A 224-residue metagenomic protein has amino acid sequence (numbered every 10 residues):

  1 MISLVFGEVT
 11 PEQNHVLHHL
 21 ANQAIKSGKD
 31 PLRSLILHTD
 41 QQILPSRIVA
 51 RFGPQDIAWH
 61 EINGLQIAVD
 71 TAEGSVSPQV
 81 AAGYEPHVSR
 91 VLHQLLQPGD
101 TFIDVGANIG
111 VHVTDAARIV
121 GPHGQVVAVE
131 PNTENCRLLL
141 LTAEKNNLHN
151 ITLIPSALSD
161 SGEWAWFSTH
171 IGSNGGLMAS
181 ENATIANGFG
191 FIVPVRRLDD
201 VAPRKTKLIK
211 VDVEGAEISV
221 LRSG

Functional and structural regions predicted by a protein language model:
M1-T142, N146, A183, N187-F189: S-adenosyl-L-methionine
D70, I154-S156, V195-L198: Conserved beta-strand termini and adjacent loop/short-helix elements that scaffold enzyme active sites in alpha/beta
V76, S173-G176: Short, charged/polar, Gly/Pro-enriched secondary-structure boundary elements
A81-T101, L148, S161-W166, S180-G224: Short internal loop-to-helix segment that lines adenine-nucleotide cofactor pockets
I103, V129, S156, I209-V211: Active-site flanking residues adjacent to catalytic metal/cofactor-binding acidic residues
V111, T133-E134, G172, G215-S219: Short alpha-helical
G124, I151-T152, T206: Short, conserved active-site loop motifs that form the nucleotide-linked donor/cofactor pocket
T133-C136, L140-S173: Core alpha/beta nucleotide-donor-binding catalytic domains of modification enzymes
